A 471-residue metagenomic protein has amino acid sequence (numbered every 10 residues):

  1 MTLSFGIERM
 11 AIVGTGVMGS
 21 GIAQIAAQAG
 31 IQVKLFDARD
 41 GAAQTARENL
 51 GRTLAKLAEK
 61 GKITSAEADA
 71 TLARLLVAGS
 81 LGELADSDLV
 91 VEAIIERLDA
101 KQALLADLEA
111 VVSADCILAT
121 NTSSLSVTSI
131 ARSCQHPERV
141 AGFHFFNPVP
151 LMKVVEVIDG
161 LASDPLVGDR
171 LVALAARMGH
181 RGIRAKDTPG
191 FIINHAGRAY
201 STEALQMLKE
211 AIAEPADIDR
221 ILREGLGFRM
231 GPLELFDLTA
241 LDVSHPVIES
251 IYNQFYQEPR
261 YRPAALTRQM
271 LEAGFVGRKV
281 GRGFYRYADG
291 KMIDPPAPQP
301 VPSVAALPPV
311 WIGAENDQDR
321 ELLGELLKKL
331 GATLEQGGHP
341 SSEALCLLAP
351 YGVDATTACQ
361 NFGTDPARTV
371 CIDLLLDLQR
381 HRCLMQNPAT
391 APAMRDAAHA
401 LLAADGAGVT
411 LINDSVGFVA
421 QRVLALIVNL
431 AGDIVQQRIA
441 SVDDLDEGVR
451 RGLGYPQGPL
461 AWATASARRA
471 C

Functional and structural regions predicted by a protein language model:
T2-L3, A29, H180-D187, P215-C471: NAD(P)-dependent Rossmann-like dehydrogenase/reductase catalytic/cofactor-binding core
G6-R9, S87, D115, L307: Phosphate-coordination loops involved in phosphoryl transfer and adenosine-cofactor binding
T15-G16: Glycine-rich Rossmann-fold phosphate-binding loop(s) that bind the pyrophosphate of adenine dinucleotide cofactors
G19-S20: N-terminal Rossmann-fold NAD(P) dinucleotide-binding loop
A26: Aromatic pocket-lining residues of Rossmann-like dinucleotide-binding sites
L35-D40: Conserved acidic E/D residue at the C-terminus of a beta-strand in Rossmann-like folds
G41, T45, K56-L118, L125 (+2 more regions): Rossmann-like NAD(P)-binding element
Q102-V154, D159-A173, A344-A397: Rossmann-fold NAD(P)-binding glycine/threonine-rich loop
